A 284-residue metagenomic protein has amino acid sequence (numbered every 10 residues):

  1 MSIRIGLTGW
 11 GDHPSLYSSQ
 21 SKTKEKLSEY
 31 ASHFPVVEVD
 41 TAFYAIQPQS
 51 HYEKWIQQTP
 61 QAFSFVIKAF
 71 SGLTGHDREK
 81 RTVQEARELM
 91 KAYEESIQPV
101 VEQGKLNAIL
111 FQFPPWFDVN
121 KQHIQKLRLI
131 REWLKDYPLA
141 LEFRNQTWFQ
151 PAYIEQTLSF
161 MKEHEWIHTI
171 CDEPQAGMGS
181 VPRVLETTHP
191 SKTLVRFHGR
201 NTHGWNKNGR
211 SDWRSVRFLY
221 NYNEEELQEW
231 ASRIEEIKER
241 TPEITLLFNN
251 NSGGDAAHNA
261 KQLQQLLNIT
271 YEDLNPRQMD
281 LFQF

Functional and structural regions predicted by a protein language model:
M1-F284: Residues lining hydrophobic/aromatic ligand-binding pockets adjacent to catalytic sites
